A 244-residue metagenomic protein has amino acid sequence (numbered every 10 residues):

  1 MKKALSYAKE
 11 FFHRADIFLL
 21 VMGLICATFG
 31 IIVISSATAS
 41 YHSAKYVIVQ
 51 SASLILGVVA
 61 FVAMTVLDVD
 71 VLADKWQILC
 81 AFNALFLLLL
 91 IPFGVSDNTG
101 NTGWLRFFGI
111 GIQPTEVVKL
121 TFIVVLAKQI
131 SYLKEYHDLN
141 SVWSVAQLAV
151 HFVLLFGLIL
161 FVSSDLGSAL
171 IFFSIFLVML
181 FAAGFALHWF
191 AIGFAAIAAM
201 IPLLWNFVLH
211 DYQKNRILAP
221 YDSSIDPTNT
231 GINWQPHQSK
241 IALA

Functional and structural regions predicted by a protein language model:
K2-V21, I25-C26, I31-S163: Membrane-helix boundary/helix-loop-helix interface segments in multi-pass membrane proteins
V33, A60, L170, L187 (+1 more regions): Short, flexible micro-motifs
Y46, L72, V117, S168-A169 (+2 more regions): Alpha-helical transmembrane segments and their helix-entry boundary regions
I55, Q77-I78, F82-N83, V145-L158 (+2 more regions): Hydrophobic alpha-helical segments of polytopic membrane proteins
S96-W104, F108, A191-A244: Hydrophobic, glycine- and aromatic-enriched re-entrant/interface helices and adjoining loop segments
V124, K128, F172-I175, I197 (+2 more regions): Residues on a specific face of well-ordered alpha-helices
S163, G167, G231: Short glycine/threonine-rich catalytic loop with a Thr-x-Gly-x-Asp
